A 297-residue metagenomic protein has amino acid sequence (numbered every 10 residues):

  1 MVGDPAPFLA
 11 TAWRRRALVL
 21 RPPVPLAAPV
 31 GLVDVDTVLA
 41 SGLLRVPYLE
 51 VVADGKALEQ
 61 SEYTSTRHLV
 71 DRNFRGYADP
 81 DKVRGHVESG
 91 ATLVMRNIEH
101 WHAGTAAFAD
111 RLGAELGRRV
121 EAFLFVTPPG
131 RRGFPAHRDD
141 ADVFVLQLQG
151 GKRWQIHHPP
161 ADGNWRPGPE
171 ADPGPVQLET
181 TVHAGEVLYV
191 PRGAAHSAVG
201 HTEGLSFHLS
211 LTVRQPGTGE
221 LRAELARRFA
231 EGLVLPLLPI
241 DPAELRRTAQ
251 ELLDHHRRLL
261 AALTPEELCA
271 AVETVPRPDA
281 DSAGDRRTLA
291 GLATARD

Functional and structural regions predicted by a protein language model:
M1-A12, V24-E186, A194-P236: Active-site region of the double-stranded beta-helix
E170-T181, S197-D297: Fe(II)/2-oxoglutarate
Y189: Conserved beta-strand-loop-short alpha-helix elements that form and flank the Mn2+/Mg2+-coordinating active site
